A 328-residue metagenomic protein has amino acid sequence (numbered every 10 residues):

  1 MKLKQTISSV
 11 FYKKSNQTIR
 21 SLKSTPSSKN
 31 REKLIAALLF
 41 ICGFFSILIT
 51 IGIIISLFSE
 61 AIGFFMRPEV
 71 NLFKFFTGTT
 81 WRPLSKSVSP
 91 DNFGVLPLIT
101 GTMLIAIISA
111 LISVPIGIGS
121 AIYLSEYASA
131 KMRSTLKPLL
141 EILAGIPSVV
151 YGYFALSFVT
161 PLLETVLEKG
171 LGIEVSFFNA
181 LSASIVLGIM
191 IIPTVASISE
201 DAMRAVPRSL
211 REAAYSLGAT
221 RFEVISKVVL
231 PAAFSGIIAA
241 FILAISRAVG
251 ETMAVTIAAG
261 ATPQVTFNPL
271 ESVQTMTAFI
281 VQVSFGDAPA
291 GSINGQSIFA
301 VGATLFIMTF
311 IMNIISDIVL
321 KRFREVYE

Functional and structural regions predicted by a protein language model:
M1-G43, D317-E328: Transmembrane alpha-helical segments of polytopic membrane transport and secretion proteins
A36, I116-A155, I198, V326-E328: Cytoplasmic-entry segments and transmembrane alpha-helices of multi-pass inner-membrane transporters
T50-T79: Interfacial/capping segments of alpha-helical transmembrane domains
N92-A106, T165-T194: Loop-to-helix entry region at the N-terminal start of transmembrane alpha-helices in multi-pass membrane transporters
F93-Y123, F241: Transmembrane alpha-helix signature in integral membrane proteins
I142, I198-S199, Y215, R221-A259: Transmembrane alpha-helices
T165, G170, V255-F306: Interhelical loop and adjacent transmembrane-helix boundary motif in polytopic membrane transport permeases
E200-R204, R208, Y215, I242 (+1 more regions): C-terminal transmembrane helix and the adjacent membrane-cytosol boundary/short C-terminal tail of inner/organellar
